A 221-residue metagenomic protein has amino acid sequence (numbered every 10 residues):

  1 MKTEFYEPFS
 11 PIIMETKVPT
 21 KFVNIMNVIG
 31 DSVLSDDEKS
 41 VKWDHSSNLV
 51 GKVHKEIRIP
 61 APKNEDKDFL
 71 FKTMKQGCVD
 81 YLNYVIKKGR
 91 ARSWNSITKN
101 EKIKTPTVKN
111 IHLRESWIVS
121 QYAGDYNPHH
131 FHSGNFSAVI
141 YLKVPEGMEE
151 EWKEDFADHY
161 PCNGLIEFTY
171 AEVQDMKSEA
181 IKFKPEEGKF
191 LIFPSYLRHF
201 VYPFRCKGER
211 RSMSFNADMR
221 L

Functional and structural regions predicted by a protein language model:
M1-P106, G124-N127: Non-heme Fe(II)/2-oxoglutarate
T16, M74, I118, I166-F168 (+2 more regions): Generic structural hydrophobic/aromatic packing signal, biased to beta-strands
R90, E154, P203-F204: Sparse recognition of residues in long alpha-helices and their boundaries
N110-I192, G208-E209: Catalytic core of non-heme Fe(II) oxygenases with the double-stranded beta-helix
D125-Y126, Y196-F200: Histidine-centered metal-chelating micro-motifs
S137, S214-F215: Active-site-flanking beta-strand signature of metal-NTP-handling nucleotidyl enzymes and homologous cyclase-like
R198-S212: Ligand-binding loop in jelly-roll beta-barrel domains
N216-L221: Double-stranded beta-helix
